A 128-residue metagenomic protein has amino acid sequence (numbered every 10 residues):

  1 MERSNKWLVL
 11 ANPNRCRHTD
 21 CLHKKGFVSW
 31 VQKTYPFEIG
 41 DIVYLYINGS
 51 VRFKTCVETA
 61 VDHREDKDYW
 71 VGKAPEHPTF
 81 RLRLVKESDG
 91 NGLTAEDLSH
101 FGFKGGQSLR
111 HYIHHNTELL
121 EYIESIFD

Functional and structural regions predicted by a protein language model:
M1-K6, K25-W30, E65-D128: Contiguous surface segments at macromolecular interaction interfaces
V9, D41-V43, V57, L82-L84: Hydrophobic beta-strand residues in large extracellular and virion-surface proteins
L10-K25: Short, basic/aromatic beta-hairpin or loop at an interaction surface
R15-T19, F53, E87-A95: Short, surface-exposed beta-strand/loop "edge" segments at domain boundaries and coil↔beta transitions
K33-Y46: Short coil-to-beta transition motif at edge beta-strands of beta-rich domains
P36, C56, D89: Short, conserved beta-strand/beta-arch hydrophobic-aromatic motifs that form part of recognition grooves or interface
E38-G40, S50-R52, P75-T79: Short connector loops at helix/strand junctions that flank enzyme active sites, especially segments positioning acidic
V51-D62: Short beta-strand-centered aromatic/proline hotspots
